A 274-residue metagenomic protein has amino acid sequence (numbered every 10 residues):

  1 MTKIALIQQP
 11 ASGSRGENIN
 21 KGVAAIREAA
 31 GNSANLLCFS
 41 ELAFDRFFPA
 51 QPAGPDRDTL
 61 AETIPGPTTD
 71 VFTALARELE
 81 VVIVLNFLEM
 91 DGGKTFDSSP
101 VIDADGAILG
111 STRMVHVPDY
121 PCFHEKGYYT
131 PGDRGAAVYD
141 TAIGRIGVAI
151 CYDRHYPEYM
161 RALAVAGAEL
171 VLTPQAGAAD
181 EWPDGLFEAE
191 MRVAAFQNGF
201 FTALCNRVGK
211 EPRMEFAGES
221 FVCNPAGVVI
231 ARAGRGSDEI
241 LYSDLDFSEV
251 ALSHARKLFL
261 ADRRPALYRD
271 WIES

Functional and structural regions predicted by a protein language model:
M1-A5: Extreme N-terminal starter segment of soluble prokaryotic enzymes
Q8-S14: Short polar catalytic/cofactor-binding loops
R15, V23-D105, S111, G177-V193 (+1 more regions): Cys-nucleophile CN-hydrolase/nitrilase-fold catalytic domain and related Cys-dependent amidase chemistry that acts on
A61-V84, R145, R154-I240: CN hydrolase (nitrilase-like) catalytic-core segments centered on the catalytic cysteine and neighboring Lys/Glu
L85-F87, S98-V101, A137, S220-V222 (+1 more regions): Short beta-strand scaffold segments in enzyme catalytic cores
M90-E169, A179-V193, A255-L260: Active-site catalytic loop in hydrolytic enzyme cores
S98, S111-R113, T173, R232 (+1 more regions): Residue-level detector of high-confidence beta-strand sites
A251-S274: A short C-terminal boundary segment appended to hydrolase-like catalytic domains
